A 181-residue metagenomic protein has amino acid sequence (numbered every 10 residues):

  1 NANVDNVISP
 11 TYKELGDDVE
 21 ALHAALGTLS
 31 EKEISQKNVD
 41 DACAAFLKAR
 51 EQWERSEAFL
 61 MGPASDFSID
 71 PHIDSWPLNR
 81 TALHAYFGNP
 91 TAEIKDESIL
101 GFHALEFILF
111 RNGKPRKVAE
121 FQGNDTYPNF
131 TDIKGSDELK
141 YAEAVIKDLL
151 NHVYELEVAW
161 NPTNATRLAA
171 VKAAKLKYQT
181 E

Functional and structural regions predicted by a protein language model:
N1-E181: Mature extracytoplasmic or organellar-lumen-exposed domains after removal of signal/transit peptides
